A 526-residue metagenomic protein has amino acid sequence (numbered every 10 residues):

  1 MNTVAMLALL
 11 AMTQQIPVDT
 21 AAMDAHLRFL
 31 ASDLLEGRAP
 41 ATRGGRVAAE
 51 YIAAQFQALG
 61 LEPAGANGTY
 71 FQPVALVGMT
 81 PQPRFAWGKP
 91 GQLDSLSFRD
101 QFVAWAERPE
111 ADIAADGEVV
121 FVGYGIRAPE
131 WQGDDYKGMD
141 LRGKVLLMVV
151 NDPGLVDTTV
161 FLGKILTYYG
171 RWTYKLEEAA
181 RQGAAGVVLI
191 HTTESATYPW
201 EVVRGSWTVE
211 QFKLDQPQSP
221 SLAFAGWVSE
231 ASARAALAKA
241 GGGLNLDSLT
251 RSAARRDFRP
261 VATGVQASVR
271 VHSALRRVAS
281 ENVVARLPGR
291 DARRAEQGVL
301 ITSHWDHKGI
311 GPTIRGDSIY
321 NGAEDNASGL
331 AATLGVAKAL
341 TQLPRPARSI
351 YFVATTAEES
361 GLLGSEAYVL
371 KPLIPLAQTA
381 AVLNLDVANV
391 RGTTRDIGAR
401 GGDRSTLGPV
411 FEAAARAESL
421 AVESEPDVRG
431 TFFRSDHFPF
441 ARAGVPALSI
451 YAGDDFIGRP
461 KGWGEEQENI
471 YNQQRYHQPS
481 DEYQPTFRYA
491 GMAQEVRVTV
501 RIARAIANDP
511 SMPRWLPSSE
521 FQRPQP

Functional and structural regions predicted by a protein language model:
L10-A66, K239, E296, L516: N-terminal hydrophobic or amphipathic helices/low-complexity stretches enriched in small/hydrophobic/Pro/Gly
Q15-P17, D33-R43, A58, P73 (+12 more regions): Second-shell loop/turn segments in exported
E36-T159, V261-G264, V271, L275 (+1 more regions): Noncatalytic luminal/extracellular "stalk/propeptide" segments of secretory-pathway proteins
P90, L96-F98, E110-I113, K137 (+3 more regions): Metal-dependent peptidase/peptidase-like ectodomains
P90, S97-G138, Q218-G322, K338 (+2 more regions): Soluble metallo-hydrolase cores and metallopeptidase-like ectodomains found primarily in the secretory/periplasmic
S97-F224, P288, G298, I319-N321 (+2 more regions): Extracellular/luminal Protease-associated
K164-G170, Y174, E178, E194-S195 (+4 more regions): Acidic/histidine-rich catalytic neighborhood of metal-dependent amide-processing enzymes
K338, Q342, I457-Q525: His/Asp/Glu-rich mid-to-C-terminal helical/loop segments that flank catalytic regions of hydrolases
